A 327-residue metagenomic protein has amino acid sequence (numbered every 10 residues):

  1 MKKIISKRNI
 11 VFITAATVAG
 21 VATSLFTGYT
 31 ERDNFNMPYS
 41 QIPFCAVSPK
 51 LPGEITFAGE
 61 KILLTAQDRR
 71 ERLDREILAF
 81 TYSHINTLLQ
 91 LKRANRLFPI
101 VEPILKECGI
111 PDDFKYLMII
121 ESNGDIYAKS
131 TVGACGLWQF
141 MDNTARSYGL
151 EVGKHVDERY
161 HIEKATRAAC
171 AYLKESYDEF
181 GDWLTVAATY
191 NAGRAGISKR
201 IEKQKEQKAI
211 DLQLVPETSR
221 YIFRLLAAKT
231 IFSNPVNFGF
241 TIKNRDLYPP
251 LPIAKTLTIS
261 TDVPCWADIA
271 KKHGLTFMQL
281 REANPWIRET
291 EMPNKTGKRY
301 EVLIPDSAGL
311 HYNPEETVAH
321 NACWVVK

Functional and structural regions predicted by a protein language model:
K2-G109: An acidic, Gly/Ser/Thr/Pro-rich helix-cap/linker signature
T65-Y248, R288-P293: Catalytic glycan-binding domains that act on GlcNAc-containing polysaccharides
Y190, W266-K271, Q279-R281: Short alpha-helical segments in extracytoplasmic peptidoglycan/chitin-binding modules and envelope-associated proteins
K229, T261, D306-A308: Non-catalytic surface loops within mature trypsin-like serine protease
T230, K271-G274, M278, P285-R288: Hydrophobic alpha-helix feature that most strongly marks membrane-spanning transmembrane helices and their immediate
V236-N237, I269, N313-T317: Short conserved micro-motifs at the rims of enzyme active sites and ligand-binding pockets
N244-G274, K298, V326-K327: Primarily a LysM-type cell-wall glycan-binding module
Q279-V325: Extracellular LysM carbohydrate-binding repeats and other cell-envelope/extracellular binding modules
